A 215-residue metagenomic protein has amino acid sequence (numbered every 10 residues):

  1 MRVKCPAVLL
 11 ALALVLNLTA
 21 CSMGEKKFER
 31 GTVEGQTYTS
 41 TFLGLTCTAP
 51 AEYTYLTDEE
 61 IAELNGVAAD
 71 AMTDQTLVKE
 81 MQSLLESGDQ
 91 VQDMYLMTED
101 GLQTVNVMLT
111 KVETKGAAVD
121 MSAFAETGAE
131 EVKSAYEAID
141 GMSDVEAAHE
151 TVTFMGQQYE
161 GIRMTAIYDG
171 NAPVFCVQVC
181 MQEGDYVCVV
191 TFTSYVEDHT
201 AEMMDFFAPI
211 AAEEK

Functional and structural regions predicted by a protein language model:
V3-L9, T19-E86, T191-K215: N-terminal targeting sequences that direct proteins away from the cytosol to non-cytosolic compartments
G31-T37, Q90-Q92, F154-M164: Short, hydrophobic/aromatic-rich segments at coil-to-beta transitions
E34-F42, D93-E99, E150-T153, M181: Short acidic-hydrophobic surface loop/beta-edge motif
T41-L45, A49, Q103-V105, E160 (+2 more regions): Envelope-exposed proteins and targeting segments
K79-F124: A short acidic-to-branched-hydrophobic micro-motif
Q90-V91, V145-A147, N171-Q178: Short, surface-exposed coil-to-beta transition loops
D120-A123, V132-Y136, V152-K215: Short, well-structured beta-strand
Y136-A148: A short, amphipathic edge element
